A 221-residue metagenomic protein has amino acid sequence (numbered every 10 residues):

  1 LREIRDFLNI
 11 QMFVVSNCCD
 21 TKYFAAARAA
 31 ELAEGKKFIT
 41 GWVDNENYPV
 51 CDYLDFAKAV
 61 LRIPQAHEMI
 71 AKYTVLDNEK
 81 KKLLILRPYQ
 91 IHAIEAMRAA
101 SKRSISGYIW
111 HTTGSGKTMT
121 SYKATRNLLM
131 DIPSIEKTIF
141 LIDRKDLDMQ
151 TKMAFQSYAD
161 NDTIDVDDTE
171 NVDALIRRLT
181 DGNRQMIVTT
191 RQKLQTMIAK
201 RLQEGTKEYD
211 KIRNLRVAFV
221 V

Functional and structural regions predicted by a protein language model:
L1-K137, D146, Q150-N161, G182-Q185: ATP-dependent helicase/translocase motor core
R2-E3, Q192-Q195, A218: Conserved RecA-like P-loop NTPase helicase motor core
S16-N17, I142, V221: Short beta-strand/turn micro-motifs composed of small residues that flank or help shape donor/cofactor-binding pockets
F140, I187-T189, F219: Hydrophobic positions in the central parallel beta-sheet of the AAA+
K145, V166-R177, T190-T196: Conserved helicase motor
N171-I187, D210-K211: Conserved motor-coupling elements within RecA-like helicase/translocase cores
M197-R201: Conserved ATPase-coupling elements of RecA-like P-loop NTPase cores
K207-V221: SF2 helicase catalytic motif II
